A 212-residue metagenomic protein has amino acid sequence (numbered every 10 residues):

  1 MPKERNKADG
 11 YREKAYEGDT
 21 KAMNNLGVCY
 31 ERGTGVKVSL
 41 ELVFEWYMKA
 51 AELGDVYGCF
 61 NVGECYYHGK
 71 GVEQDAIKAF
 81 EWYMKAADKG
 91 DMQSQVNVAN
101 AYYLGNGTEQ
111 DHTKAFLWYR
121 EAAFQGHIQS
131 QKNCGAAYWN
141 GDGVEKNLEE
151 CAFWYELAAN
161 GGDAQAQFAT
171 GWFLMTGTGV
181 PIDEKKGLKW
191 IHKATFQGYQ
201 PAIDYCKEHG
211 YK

Functional and structural regions predicted by a protein language model:
M1-R32: N-terminal segments that cap or nucleate solenoid repeat domains
P2, K193-K212: Terminal, low-structured helical/coil segments at or just beyond the last alpha-helical repeat
Y16-D19, R32-T34, S39, E52-V56 (+12 more regions): Short helix-capping/linker turns of helical repeat alpha-solenoids
M23, K37, C59, E73 (+5 more regions): Canonical tetratricopeptide repeat
N25-R32, N61-H68, N97-L104, N133-N140 (+2 more regions): Hydrophobic face of amphipathic alpha-helices that form TPR/SEL1-like repeat modules and related alpha-solenoid
